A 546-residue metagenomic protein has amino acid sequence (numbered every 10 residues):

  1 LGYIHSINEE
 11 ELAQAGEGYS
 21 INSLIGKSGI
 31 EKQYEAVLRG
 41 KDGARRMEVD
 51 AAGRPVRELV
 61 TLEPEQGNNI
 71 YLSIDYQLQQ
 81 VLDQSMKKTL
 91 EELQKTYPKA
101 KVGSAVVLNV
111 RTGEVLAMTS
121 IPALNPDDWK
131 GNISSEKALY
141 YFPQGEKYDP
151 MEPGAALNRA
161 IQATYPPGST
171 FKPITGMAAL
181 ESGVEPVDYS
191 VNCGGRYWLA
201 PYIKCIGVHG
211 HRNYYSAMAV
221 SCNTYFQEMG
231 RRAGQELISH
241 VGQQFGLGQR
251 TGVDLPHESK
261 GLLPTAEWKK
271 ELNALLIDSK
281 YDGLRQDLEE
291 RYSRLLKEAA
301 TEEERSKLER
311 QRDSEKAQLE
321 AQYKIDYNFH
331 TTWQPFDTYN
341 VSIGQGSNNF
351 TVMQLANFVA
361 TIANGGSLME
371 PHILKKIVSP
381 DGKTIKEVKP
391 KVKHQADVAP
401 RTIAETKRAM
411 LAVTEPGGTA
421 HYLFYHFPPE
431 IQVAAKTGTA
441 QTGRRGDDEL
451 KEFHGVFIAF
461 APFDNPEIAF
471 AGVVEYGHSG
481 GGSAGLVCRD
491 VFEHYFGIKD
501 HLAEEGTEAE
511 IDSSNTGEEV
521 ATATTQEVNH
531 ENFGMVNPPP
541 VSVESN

Functional and structural regions predicted by a protein language model:
L1-G67, E415: Small/polar-residue-rich segments within soluble enzyme cores
K27, E31, D75, Q79 (+2 more regions): Short, charged, low-complexity patches
E35, R39-D42, D50-G53, D83-L90 (+3 more regions): Amphipathic, well-packed alpha-helical segments that form the structural scaffold of globular domains
V49-T61, I74, G103-V106, V110-T170 (+3 more regions): Beta-lactam-recognizing serine transpeptidase/beta-lactamase-like catalytic domain environment
P55-G103: Conserved, well-ordered alpha-helix/loop/beta-strand core segments that scaffold catalytic motifs
A363, T414, R489-D500: Short amphipathic alpha-helical signal-transduction/dimerization elements
E475-H478: A generic structural motif
E504-N529: Short, highly charged C-terminal tails/helix-capping segments
